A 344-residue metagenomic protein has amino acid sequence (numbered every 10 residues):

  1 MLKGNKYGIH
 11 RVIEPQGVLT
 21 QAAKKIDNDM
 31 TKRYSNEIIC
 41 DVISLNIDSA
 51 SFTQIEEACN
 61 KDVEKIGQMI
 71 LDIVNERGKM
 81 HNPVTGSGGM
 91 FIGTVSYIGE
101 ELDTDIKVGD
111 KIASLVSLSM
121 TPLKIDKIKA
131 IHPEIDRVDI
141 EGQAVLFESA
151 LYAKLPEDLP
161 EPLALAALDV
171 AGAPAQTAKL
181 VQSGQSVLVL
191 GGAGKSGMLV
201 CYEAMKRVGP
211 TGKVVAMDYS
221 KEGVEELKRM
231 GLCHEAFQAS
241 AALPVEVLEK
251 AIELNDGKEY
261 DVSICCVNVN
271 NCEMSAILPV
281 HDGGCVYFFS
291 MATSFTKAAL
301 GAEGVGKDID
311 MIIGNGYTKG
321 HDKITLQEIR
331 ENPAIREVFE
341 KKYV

Functional and structural regions predicted by a protein language model:
E14-F52, E56: A short N-terminal beta-strand-loop micro-motif at the entrance of redox/enzyme domains
T31-N46, A58-L118: Glycine-rich beta-strand-centered segment in the early N-terminal region that forms part of a ligand/cofactor-binding
G89-I92, I112-G184: NAD(P)H dinucleotide-binding glycine-rich loop of Rossmann-like/cofactor-binding domains, especially the beta1-alpha1
T104-V108, V181, V280: Short, well-ordered loop/turn sites that connect or cap secondary structure elements
L159-F237: Mid-domain Rossmann-like dinucleotide-binding core that forms the NAD(H)/NADP(H) cofactor-binding site
P244-K258: Short amphipathic alpha-helix with an adjacent loop that forms part of the alpha/beta core around
G257, Q327-V344: C-terminal capping/lid region of NAD(P)-dependent oxidoreductase domains
V267-N332: Glycine-rich phosphate-binding loop and adjacent beta-alpha segment of Rossmann(oid) nucleotide-cofactor-binding
